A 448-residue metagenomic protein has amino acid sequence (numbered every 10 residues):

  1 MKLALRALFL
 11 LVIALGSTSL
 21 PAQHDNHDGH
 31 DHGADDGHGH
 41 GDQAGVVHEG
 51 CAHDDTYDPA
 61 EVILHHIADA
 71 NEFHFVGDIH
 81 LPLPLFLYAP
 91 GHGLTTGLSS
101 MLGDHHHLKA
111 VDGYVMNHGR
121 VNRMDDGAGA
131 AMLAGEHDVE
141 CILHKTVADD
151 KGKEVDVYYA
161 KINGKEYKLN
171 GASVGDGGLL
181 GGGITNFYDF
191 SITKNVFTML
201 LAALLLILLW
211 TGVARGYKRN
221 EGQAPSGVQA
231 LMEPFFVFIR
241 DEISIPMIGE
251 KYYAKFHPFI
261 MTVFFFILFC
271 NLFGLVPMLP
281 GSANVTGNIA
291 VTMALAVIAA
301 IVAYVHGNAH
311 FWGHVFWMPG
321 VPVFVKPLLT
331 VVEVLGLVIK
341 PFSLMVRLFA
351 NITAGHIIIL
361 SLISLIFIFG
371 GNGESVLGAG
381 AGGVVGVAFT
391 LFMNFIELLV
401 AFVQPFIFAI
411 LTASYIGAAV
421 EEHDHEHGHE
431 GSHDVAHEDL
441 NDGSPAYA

Functional and structural regions predicted by a protein language model:
M1-A7: Positively charged n-region of N-terminal signal peptides that target proteins for export
K2, A14, L20-P225, H437 (+1 more regions): Perimembrane topogenic segments of multi-pass inner/organellar membrane proteins
A4, A224-G227, I248-H257: Membrane-interfacial loop-to-helix junctions in multi-pass inner-membrane proteins
A7-G16: Bacterial N-terminal signal peptides
G182-F187, I239-Y253: Cytosolic juxtamembrane amphipathic/interface segments immediately preceding and feeding into a transmembrane helix
L208-M247, G307-H314, H423-H427: Juxtamembrane interface elements at the cytosolic ends of transmembrane helices in multi-pass membrane proteins
E242, F256-M278, N284-D424: Hydrophobic alpha-helical transmembrane segments and adjacent short intramembrane/lumenal linkers of inner/organellar
E422-A448: Terminal, Lys/Arg-rich, intrinsically disordered segments and adjacent short helical elements of membrane-protein
